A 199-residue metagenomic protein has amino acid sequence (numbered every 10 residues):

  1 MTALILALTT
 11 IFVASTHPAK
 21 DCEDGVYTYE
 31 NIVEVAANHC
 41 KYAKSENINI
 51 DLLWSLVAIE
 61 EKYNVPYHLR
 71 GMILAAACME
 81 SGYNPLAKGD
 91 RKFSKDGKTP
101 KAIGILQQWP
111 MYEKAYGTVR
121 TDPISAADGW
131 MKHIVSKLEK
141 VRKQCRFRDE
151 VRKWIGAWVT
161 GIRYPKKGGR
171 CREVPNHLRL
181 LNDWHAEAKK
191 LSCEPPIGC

Functional and structural regions predicted by a protein language model:
M1-L8: Sec-dependent signal peptide recognition, specifically the positively charged N-region followed immediately by
I11-C199: Catalytic glycan-binding domains that act on GlcNAc-containing polysaccharides
